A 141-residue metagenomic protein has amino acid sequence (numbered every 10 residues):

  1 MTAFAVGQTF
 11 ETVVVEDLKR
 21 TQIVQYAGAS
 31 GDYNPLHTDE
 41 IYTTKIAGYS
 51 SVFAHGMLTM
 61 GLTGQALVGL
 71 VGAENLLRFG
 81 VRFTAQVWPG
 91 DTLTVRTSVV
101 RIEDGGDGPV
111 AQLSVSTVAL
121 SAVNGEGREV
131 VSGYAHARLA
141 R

Functional and structural regions predicted by a protein language model:
M1-T9, Q86-R141: HotDog/MaoC-like acyl-thioester-processing domains
M1-V52: Catalytic strand-loop segment that frames the active site of acyl-thioester-processing enzymes
A3-F4, E40, G64, G69 (+1 more regions): Hydrophobic alpha-helical segments with strong N-terminal bias
T12, L76-R78, S132: Hydrophobic residues on conserved beta-strands that form the core of alpha/beta folds
T44-A54, L58-V100: Hydrophobic beta-strand-centered segment that forms part of the acyl-chain substrate-binding groove
